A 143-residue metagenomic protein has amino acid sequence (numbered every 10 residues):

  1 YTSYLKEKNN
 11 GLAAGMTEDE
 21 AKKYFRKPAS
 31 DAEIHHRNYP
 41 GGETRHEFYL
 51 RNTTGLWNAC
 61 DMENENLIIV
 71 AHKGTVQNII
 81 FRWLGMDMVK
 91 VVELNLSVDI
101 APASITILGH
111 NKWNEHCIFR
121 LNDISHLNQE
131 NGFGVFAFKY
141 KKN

Functional and structural regions predicted by a protein language model:
Y1-E33: Phosphate-coordination/substrate-recognition cap region in phosphate-metabolizing enzymes
Y1-Y4, R26-P28, I107-N143: Conserved histidine-centered catalytic loops in small-molecule metabolism enzymes
G11-M16, F81-R82, E130-G134: Short aromatic-enriched loop/helix-cap "lid" or pocket-rim segments at secondary-structure transitions that line
R26-E47: Short glycine/proline- and acidic residue-enriched helix-loop micro-motifs that form flexible lids or anion-recognition
A59-E65: Glycine-rich phosphate-binding loop signature in dinucleotide/nucleotide-binding domains
E65-G74: Generic beta-sheet signal
K73-Q77, S104, C117: GST superfamily/GST-like fold recognition
D87-W113: Domain-level recognition of soluble alpha/beta enzyme cores, biased toward histidine phosphatases/phosphomutases
